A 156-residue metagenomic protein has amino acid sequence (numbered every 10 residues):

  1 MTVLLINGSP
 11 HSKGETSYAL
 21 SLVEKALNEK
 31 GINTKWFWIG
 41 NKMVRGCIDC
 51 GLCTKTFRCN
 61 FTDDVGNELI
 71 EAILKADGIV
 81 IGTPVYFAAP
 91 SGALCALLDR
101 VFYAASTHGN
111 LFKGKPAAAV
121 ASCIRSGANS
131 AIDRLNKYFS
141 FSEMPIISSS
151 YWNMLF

Functional and structural regions predicted by a protein language model:
M1-L4, N28-K30, E143-F156: Glycine-rich phosphate/pyrophosphate-binding loop and the adjoining helix
T2-I32: N-terminal beta1-alpha1 ligand-phosphate binding loop
P10-H11, N41, I124: Short, glycine/serine-rich, charged loops/turns that create anion-binding and catalytic segments at active sites
K13, V44-G46, P90, G127 (+1 more regions): Generic structural signal for helix capping and beta-alpha/helix-loop junctions
I32-K42: A short beta-strand-loop structural module common to alpha/beta enzyme folds
K42-I73: Cysteine-cluster motifs in flexible loop/terminal segments that predominantly coordinate metals
F61-Y151: Helix-loop-strand module that forms the ligand-binding subsite of alpha/beta enzymes
